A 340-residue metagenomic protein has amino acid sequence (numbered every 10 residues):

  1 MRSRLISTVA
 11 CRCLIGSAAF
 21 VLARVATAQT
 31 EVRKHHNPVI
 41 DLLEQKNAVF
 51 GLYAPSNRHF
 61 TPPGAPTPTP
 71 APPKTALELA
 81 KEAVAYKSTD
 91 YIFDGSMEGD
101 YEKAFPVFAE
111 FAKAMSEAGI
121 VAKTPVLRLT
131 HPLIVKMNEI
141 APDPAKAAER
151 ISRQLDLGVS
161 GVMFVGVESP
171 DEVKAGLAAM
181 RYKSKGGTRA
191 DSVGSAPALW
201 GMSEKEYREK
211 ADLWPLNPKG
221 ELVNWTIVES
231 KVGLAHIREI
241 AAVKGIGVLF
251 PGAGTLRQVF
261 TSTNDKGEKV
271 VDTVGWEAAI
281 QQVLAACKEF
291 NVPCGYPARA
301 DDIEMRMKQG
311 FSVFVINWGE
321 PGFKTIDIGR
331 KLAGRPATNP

Functional and structural regions predicted by a protein language model:
M1-L14: Bacterial N-terminal signal peptides that target proteins for export
T8-A10, A18, P142: A periodicity- and composition-biased signal for non-globular, repetitive helical segments
G16-T27: C-terminal segment of classical bacterial N-terminal signal peptides
A28-P340: Expand to "…catalyze enediolate/carbanion chemistry for C-C bond making/breaking, isomerization, decarboxylation
